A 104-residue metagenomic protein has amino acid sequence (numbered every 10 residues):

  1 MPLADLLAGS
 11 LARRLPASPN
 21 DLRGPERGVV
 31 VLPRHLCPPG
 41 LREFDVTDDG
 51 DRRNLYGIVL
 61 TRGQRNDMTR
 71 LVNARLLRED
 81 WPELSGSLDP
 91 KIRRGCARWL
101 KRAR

Functional and structural regions predicted by a protein language model:
M1-R104: Long, compositionally biased intrinsically disordered regulatory segments in eukaryotic proteins
